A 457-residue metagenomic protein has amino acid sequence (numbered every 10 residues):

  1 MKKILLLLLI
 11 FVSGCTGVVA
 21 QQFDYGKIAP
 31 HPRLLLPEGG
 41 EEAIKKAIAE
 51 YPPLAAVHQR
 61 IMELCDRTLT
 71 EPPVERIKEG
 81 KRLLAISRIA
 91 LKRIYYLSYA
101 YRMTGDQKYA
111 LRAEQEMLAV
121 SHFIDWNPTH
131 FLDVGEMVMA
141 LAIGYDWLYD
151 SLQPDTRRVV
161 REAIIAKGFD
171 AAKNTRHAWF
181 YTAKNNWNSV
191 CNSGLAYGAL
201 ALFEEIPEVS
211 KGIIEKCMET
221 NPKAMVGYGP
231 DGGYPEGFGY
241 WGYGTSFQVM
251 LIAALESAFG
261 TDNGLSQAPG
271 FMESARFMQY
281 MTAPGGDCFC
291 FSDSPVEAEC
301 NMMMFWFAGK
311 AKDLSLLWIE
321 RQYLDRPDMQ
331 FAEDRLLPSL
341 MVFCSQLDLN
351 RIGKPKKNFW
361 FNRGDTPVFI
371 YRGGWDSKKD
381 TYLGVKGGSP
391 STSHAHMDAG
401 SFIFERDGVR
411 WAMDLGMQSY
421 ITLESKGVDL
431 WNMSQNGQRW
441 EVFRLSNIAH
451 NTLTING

Functional and structural regions predicted by a protein language model:
M1-I4, Q248: Positively charged n-region of N-terminal signal peptides that target proteins for export
I4-S13: Sec-dependent N-terminal signal peptides
V18-A20: Boundary at the C-terminal end of the N-terminal hydrophobic targeting segment
Y25, R33-A49, P53-D287, S294-P295: Aromatic-lined, polymer-binding surfaces characteristic of secreted/periplasmic polysaccharide-degrading enzymes
I28, D133-G135, S189, M272 (+3 more regions): A short, structural micro-pattern
W179, L202, Y243-W411: Carbohydrate-active enzyme catalytic cores, enriched for enzymes that act on polyanionic acidic polysaccharides
L383-G457: Catalytic core of carbohydrate-active enzymes
